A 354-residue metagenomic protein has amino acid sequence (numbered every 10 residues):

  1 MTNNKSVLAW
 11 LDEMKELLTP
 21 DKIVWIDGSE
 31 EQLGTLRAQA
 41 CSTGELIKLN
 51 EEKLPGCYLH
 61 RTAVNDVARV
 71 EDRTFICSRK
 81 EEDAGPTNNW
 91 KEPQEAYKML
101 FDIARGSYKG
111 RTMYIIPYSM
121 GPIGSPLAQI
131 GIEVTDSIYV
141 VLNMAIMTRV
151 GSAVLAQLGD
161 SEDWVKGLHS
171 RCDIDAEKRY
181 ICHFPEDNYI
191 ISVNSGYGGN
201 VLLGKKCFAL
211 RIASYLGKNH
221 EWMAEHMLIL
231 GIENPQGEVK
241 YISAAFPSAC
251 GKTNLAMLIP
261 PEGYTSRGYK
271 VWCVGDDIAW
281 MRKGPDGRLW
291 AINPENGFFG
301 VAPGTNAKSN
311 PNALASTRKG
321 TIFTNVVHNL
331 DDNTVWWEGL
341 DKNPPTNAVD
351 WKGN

Functional and structural regions predicted by a protein language model:
T2-C250, P260-N354: Conserved internal helical-beta-strand scaffold that buttresses enzyme catalytic cores
L255: Hydrophobic positions on the alpha1 helix immediately C-terminal to the Walker A/P-loop
